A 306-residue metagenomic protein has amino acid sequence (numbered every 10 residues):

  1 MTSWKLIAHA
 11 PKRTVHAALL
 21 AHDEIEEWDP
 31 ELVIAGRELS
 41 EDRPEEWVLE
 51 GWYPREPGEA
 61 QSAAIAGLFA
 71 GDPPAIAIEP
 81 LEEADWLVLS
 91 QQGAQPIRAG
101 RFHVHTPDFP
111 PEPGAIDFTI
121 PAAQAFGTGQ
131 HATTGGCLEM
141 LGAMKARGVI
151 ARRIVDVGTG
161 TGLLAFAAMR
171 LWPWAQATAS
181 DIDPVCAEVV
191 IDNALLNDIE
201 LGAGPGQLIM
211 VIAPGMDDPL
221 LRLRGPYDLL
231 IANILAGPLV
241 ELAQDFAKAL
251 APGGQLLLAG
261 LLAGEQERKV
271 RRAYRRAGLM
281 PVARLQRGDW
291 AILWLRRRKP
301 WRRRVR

Functional and structural regions predicted by a protein language model:
T2-E112: N-terminal auxiliary segments of SAM/dcSAM-dependent transferases
E46, G67-L68, A167, L171 (+3 more regions): Alpha-helical structural signal in soluble globular domains
P73-I76, F102, A115-I116, A175 (+3 more regions): A structural micro-motif
P80, T106-D108, A122, T159 (+1 more regions): Short, structured patches in soluble enzyme cores that scaffold and shape functional sites
A84-G148: SAM-dependent Rossmann-like transferase core, predominantly class I methyltransferases with a strong bias toward
Q124, T128-P214: Conserved SAM/SAH cofactor-binding pocket of Class I
I182-R306: S-adenosylmethionine
